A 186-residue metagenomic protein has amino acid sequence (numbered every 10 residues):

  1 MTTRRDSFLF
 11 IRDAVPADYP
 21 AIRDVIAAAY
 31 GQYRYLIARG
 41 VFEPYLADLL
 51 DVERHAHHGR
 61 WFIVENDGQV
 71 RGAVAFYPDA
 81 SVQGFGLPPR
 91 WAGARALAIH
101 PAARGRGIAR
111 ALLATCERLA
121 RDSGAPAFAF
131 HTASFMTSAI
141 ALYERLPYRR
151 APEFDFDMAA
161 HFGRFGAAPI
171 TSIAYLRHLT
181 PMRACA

Functional and structural regions predicted by a protein language model:
M1-D6, A186: Basic/polar N-terminal segments that are highly enriched at the extreme N-terminus, encompassing both cleavable
L9-F10: Extreme N-terminal starter segment of soluble prokaryotic enzymes
D13-Y19, R23-P101, L113-T115, L119 (+2 more regions): Acetyl-CoA-dependent GNAT
F62, R90-A92, P126-A129, A133-A186: C-terminal "cap" of GNAT-fold acetyltransferases
H100-A102, R106, S134-F135: Active-site acidic-Proline motif in GNAT/NAT acetyltransferases
L113, A120-H131: Conserved GNAT acetyl-CoA-binding A-motif
